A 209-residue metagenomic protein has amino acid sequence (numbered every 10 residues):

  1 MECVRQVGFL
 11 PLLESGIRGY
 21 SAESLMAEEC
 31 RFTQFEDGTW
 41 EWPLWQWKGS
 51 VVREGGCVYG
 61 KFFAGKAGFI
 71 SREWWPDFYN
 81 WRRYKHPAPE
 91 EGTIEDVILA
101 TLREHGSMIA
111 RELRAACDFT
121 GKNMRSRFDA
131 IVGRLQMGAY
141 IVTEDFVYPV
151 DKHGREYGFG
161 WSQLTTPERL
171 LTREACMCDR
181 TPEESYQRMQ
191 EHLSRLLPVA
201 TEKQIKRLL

Functional and structural regions predicted by a protein language model:
M1-L209: Long, low-complexity intrinsically disordered regions
